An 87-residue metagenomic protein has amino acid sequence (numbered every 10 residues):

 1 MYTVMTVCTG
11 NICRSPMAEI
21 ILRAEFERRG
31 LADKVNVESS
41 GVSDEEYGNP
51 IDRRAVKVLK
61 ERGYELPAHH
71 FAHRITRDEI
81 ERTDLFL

Functional and structural regions predicted by a protein language model:
M1-F86: Short polar/charged helix/loop
